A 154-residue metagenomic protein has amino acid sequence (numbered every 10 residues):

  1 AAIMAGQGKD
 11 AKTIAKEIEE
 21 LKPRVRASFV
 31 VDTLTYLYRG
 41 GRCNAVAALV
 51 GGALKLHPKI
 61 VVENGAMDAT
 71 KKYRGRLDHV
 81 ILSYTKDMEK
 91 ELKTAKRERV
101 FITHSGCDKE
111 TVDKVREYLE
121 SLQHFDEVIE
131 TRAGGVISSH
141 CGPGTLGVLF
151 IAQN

Functional and structural regions predicted by a protein language model:
I3-N154: Mixed-charge interfacial surface used for oligomerization/domain docking and macromolecular partner engagement
